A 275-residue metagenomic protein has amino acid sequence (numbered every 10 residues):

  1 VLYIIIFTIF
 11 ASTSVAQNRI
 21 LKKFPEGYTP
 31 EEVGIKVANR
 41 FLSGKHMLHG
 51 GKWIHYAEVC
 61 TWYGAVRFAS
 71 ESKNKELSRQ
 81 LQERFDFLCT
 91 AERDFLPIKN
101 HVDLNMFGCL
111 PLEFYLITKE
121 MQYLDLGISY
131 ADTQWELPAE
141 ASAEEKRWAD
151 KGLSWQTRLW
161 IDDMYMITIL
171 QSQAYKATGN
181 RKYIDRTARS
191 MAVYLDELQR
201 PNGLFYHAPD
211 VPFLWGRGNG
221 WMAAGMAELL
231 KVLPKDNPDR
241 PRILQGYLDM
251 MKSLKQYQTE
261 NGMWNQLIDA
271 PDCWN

Functional and structural regions predicted by a protein language model:
V1-N18: Bacterial Sec-dependent N-terminal signal peptides
N18-P25, V59-N74, M106-E120, M166-N180 (+1 more regions): Well-ordered alpha-helical scaffold segments within catalytic/enzyme domains
K22-P30, A38-V59, C89-M106, D150-D163 (+4 more regions): Solvent-exposed loop and edge beta-strand segments that line ligand/cofactor-binding and catalytic clefts
P30-L48, E76-P97, D125-K146, R181-L204 (+1 more regions): Long, well-ordered core segments of solenoidal/helical folds
K52-L88: N-terminal, post-signal-peptide region of Sec/Tat-exported proteins
R84, T118-M121, A141, G220-W221 (+2 more regions): Mature catalytic domains of secreted/periplasmic carbohydrate-active enzymes
H101-D163: Extracytoplasmic mature domains of secreted/periplasmic and thylakoid-lumen proteins
I161-D162, S172-I268, N275: Extended ligand-binding clefts on enzyme/binding-domain cores
